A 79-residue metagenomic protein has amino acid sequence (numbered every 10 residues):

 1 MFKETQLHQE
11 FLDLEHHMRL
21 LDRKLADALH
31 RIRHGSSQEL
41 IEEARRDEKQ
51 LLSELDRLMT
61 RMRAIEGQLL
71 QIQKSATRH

Functional and structural regions predicted by a protein language model:
M1-Q6, I32-E42, I72, A76-H79: Short, charge-rich amphipathic alpha-helices with coiled-coil/heptad character
M1-R23, K49-S53: Short, charge/polar-rich alpha-helical segments
R19-Q50: Short E/K-rich amphipathic alpha-helical oligomerization segments
E54-H79: Charged low-complexity stretches with an acidic bias
